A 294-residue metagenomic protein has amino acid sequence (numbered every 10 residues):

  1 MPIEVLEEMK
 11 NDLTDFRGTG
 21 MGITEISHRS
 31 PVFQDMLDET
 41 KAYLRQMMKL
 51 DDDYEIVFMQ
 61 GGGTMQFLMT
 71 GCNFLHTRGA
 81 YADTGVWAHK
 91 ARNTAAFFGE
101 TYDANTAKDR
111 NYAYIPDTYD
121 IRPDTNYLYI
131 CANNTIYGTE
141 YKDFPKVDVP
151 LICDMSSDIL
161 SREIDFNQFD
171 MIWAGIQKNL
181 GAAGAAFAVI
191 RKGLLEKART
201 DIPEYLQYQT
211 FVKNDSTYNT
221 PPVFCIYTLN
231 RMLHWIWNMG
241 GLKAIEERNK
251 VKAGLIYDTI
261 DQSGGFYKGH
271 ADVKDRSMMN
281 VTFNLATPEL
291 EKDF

Functional and structural regions predicted by a protein language model:
M1-S27: N-terminal "arm"/small-domain region of PLP-dependent enzymes with the aminotransferase-like
P2, I176-Y257, D272: Active-site C-terminal subdomain of aminotransferase-like
G18-Q66, V86, N93-T94: Conserved N-terminal alpha-helix of the aminotransferase class I/II PLP-enzyme fold
L75-H89: Conserved PLP-anchoring active-site segment centered on the Schiff-base-forming lysine
A95, A107-I159: Active-site phosphate-binding strand-loop segment of PLP-dependent enzymes
I152, F166-Q177, A186: Conserved active-site segment immediately N-terminal to the catalytic lysine that forms the internal aldimine
K268-F294: Conserved PLP-binding catalytic core of the aspartate aminotransferase-like
